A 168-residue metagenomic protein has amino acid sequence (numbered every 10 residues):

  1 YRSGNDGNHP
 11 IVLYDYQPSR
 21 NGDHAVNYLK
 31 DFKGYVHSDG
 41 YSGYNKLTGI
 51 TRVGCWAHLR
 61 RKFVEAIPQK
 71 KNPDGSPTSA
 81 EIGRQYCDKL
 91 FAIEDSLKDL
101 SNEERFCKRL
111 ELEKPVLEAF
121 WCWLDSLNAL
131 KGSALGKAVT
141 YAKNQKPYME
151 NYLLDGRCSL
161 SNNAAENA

Functional and structural regions predicted by a protein language model:
Y1-A168: Catalytic center-proximal scaffold of phosphoryl-transfer enzymes
